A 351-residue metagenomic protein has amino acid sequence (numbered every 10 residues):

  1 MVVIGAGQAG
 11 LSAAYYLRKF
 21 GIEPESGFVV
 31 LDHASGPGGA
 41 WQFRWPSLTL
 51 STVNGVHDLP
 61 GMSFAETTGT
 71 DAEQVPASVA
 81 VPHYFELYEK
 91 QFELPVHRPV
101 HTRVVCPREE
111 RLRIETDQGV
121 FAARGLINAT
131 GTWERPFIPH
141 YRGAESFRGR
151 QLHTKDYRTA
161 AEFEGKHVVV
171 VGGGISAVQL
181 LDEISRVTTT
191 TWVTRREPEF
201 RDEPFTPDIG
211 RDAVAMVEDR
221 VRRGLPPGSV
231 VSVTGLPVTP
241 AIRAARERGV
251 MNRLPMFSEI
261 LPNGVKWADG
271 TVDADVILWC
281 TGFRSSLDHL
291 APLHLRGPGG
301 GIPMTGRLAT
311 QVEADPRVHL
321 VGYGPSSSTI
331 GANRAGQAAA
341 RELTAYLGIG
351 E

Functional and structural regions predicted by a protein language model:
M1-S35, G39-Q42, S47, E73-E351: Flavin (primarily FAD) cofactor-binding/catalytic cores of flavoenzymes
G36-F64: Redox-cofactor-proximal catalytic regions of oxidoreductases
E66-D71: A short acidic, helix-capping loop that chelates divalent metal ions and anchors anionic groups
